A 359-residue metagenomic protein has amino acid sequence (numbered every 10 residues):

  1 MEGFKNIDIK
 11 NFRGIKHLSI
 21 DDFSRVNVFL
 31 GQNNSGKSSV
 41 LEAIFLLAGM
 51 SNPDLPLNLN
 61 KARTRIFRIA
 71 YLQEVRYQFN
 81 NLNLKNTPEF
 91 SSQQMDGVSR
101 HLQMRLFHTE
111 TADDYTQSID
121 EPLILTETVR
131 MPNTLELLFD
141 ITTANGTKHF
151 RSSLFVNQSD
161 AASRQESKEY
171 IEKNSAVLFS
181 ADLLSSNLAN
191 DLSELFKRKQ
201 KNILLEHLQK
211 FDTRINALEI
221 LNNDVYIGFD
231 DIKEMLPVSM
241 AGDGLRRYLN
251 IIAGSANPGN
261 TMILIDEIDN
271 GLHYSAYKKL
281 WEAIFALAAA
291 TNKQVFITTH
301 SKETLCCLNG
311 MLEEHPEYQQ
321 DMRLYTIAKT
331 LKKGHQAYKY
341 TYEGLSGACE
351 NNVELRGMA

Functional and structural regions predicted by a protein language model:
M1-G49, K61, R65: Pre-Walker A-like glycine/lysine-rich segment at the N-terminus of P-loop NTPase domains
M50-P258, M262, M322-R323, A328-A359: Phosphate-coordinating catalytic segments in nucleotide- and nucleic-acid-processing enzymes
G259-T261, N292-F296: Loop/turn-to-beta-strand initiation segments
D266-I268: Walker B catalytic acidic pair
K279-I284: Conserved hydrophobic alpha-helix in the ABC-type ATPase nucleotide-binding domain
T298-H300: H-loop/switch region of ABC-family ATPase nucleotide-binding domains
